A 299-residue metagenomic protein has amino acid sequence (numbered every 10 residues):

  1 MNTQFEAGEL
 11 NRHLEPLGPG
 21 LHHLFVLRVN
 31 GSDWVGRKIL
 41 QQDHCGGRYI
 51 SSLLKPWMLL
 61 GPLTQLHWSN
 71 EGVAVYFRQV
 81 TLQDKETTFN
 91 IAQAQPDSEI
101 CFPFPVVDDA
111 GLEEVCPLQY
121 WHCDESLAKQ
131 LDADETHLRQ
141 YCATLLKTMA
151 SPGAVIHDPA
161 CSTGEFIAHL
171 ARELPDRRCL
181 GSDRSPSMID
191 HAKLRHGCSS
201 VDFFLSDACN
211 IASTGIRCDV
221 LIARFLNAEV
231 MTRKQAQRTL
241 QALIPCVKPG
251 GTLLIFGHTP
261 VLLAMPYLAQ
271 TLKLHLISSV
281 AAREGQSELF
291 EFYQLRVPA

Functional and structural regions predicted by a protein language model:
M1-A110: N-terminal auxiliary segments of SAM/dcSAM-dependent transferases
P105-L145: Class I SAM-dependent methyltransferase Rossmann-like catalytic core, especially the SAM/SAH-binding loop
H157, E165-N210: Class I SAM-dependent methyltransferase SAM/SAH-binding core
S162: Conserved glycine-rich SAM-binding loop
A212-L221: A short acidic, Gly/Pro-enriched loop at the edge of an enzyme's catalytic core that lines a small-molecule cofactor
Q235-P249: A short glycine-rich, Lys/Arg-flanked "PGG" loop and its adjoining helix->strand segment in the class I
G250-G257: Conserved beta-strand signature within the Rossmann-like core of class I S-adenosyl-L-methionine
L268-A299: Class I S-adenosyl-L-methionine
